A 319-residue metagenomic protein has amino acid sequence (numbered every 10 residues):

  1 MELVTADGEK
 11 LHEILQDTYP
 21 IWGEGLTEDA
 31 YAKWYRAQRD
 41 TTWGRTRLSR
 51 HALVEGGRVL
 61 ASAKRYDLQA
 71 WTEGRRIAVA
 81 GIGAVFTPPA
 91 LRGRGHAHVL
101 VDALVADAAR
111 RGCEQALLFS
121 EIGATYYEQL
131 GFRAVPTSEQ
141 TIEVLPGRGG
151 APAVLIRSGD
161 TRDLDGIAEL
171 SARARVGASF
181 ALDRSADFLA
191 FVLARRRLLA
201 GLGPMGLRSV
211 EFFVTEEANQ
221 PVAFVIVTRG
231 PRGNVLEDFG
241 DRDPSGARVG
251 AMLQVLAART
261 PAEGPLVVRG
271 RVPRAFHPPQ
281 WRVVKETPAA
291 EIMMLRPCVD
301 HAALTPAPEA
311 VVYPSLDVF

Functional and structural regions predicted by a protein language model:
L15-W71, F180-V210: Active-site rim helix/loop that mediates acceptor-substrate recognition in acyltransferases
R45-T46, L60, Y66, G83 (+2 more regions): Core nucleotidyl-transferase/polymerase catalytic module
R50-A52, R58-L68, G81, F86 (+3 more regions): Conserved beta-strand in the GNAT
T72, I77-L91: Mobile, glycine- and charge-enriched loop segments and immediately flanking short secondary-structure elements within
A84-T87, G93-A106, S245-R259: Conserved acetyl-CoA-binding loop-helix of GNAT-fold acetyltransferases
A106-S120, P261-V272: Conserved GNAT acetyl-CoA-binding A-motif
T125, G131-G150, I226-F319: Active-site/acyl-donor-binding loops of N-acyltransferases
R133-D238: Amide-forming acyltransferase catalytic core, primarily the GNAT-like/NAT-type and related acyltransferase folds
